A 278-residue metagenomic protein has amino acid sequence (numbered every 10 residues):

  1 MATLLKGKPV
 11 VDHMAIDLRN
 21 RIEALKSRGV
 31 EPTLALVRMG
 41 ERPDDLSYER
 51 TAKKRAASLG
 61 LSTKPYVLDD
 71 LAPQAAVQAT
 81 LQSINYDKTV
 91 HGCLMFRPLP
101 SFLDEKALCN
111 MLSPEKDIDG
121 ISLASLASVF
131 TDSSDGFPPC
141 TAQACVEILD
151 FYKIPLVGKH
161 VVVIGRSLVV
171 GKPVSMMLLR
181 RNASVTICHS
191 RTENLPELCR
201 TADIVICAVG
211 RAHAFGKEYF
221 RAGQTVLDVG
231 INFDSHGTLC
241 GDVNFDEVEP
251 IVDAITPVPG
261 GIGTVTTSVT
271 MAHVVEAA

Functional and structural regions predicted by a protein language model:
M1-V30: Positively charged, low-complexity intrinsically disordered leader regions
E31-G40: Short beta-strand segments enriched in small/hydrophobic residues
M39-K53, G136-T225, G237-E249: Glycine-rich phosphate/diphosphate-binding loop of Rossmann-like nucleotide-binding domains
A56-D70, V185-I187: Short beta-strand elements in bilobed, periplasmic/extracellular small-molecule ligand-binding domains
A76-K88: Short, well-structured alpha-helical segments in soluble
G92-L156, H213: Anion-binding alpha/beta catalytic cores of soluble intermediary-metabolism enzymes, centered on
P98, V209-R211, G230-I231: Short glycine-/small-residue-rich Rossmann-like dinucleotide-binding loops
K106-A127, G230-A278: Rossmann-fold NAD(P)-binding glycine/threonine-rich loop
